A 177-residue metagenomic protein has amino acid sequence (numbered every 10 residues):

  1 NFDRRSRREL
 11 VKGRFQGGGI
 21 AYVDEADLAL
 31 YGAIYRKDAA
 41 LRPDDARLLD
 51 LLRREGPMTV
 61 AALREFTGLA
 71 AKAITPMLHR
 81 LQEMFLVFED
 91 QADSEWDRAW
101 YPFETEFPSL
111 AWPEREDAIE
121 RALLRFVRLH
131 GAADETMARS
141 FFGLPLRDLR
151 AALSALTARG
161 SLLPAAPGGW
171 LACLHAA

Functional and structural regions predicted by a protein language model:
N1-A177: Long, low-complexity intrinsically disordered regions
